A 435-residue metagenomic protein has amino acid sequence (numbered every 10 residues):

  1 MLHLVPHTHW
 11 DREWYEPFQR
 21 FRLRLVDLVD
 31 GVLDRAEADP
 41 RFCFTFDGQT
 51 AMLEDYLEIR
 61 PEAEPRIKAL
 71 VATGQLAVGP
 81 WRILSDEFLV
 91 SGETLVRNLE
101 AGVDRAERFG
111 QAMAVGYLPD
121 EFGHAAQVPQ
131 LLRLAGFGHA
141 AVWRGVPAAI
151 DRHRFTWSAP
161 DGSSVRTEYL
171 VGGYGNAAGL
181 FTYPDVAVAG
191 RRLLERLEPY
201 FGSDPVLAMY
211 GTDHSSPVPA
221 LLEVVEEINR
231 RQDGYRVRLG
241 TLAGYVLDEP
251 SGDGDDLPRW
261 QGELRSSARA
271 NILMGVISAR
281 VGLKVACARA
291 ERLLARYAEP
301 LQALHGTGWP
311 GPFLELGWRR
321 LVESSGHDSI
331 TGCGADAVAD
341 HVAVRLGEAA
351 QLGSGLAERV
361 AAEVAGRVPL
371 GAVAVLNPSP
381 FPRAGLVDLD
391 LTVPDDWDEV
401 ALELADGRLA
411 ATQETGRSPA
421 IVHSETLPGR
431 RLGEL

Functional and structural regions predicted by a protein language model:
M1-P378, G385, W397, A405-T415 (+2 more regions): Catalytic-domain carbohydrate-binding cleft regions of carbohydrate-active enzymes
G385-V393: Glycine-centered coil/turn sites that cap beta-strands in beta-rich domains
G429: Catalytic core of carbohydrate-active enzymes
